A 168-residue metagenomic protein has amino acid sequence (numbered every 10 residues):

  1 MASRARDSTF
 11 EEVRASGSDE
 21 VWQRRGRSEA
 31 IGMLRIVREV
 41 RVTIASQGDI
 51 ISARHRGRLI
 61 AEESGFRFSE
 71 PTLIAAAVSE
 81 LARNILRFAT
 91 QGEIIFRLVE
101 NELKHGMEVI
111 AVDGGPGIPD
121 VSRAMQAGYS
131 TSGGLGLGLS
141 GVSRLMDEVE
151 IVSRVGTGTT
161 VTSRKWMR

Functional and structural regions predicted by a protein language model:
A2-R41, A82-R168: Conserved beta-strand-loop-beta-strand hairpin that lines the nucleotide-binding pocket of ATP/GTP-utilizing enzymes
T43-D49, A53: A short beta-loop-alpha structural element at the N-terminal edge of CoA-dependent acyl/N-acetyltransferase catalytic
S46-Q47, P71, I110, G128: A generic secondary-structure micro-motif detector that highlights 1-2 residue hydrophobic/ambivalent hotspots embedded
I51, H55-E80: Conserved short strand/loop->alpha-helix "switch" segment adjacent to the catalytic nucleotide/phosphoryl-transfer site
